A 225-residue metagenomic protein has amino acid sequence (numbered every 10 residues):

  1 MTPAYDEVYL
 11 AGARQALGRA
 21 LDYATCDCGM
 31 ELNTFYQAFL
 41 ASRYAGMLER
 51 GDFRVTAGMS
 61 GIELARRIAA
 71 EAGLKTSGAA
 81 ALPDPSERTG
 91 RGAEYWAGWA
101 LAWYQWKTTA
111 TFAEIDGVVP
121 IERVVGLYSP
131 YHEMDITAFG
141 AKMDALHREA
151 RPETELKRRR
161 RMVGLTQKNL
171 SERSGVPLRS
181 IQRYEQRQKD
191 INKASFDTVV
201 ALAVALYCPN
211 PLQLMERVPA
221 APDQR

Functional and structural regions predicted by a protein language model:
L10-R67: N-terminal interaction modules that seed assembly of large macromolecular complexes
D22, N33, K157-R158, K168 (+2 more regions): Residues within the helices of the helix-turn-helix
T25, R160, S171, A203: The alpha-helix within a helix-turn-helix
F39-L40, G164-Y184: Short alpha-helical DNA-recognition segment
R50-F53, G175-N192: Recognition helix of helix-turn-helix/homeodomain-like DNA-binding domains that insert into the DNA major groove
A65-G73, F196-L212: DNA major-groove recognition helix of helix-turn-helix/homeodomain DNA-binding modules
A141-V163: A short, Lys/Arg-rich alpha-helix, primarily the initiator
L212-R225: Short, charged recognition helix plus adjacent turn of helix-turn-helix-like nucleic-acid-binding domains
